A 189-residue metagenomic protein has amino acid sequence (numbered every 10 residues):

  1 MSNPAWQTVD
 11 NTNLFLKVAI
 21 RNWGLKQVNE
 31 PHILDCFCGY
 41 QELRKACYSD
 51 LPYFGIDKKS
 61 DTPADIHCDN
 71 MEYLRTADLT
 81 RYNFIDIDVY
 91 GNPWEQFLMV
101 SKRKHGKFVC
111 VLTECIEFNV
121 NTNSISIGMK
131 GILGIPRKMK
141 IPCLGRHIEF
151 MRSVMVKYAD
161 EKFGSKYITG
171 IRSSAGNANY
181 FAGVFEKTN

Functional and structural regions predicted by a protein language model:
M1-D50, K58-T62, N179-F181: S-adenosyl-L-methionine
H32, N83-F84, V109: Structural motif
F54: Conserved beta-strand positions in the Rossmann-like core of class I SAM-dependent methyltransferases
K58-F84: S-adenosyl-L-methionine
P63-I66, N119-S124: Short, charged, surface-exposed secondary-structure boundary motifs
G91-K104: A short, conserved alpha-helix within the catalytic core of class I
K107-N121: Conserved beta-strand signature within the Rossmann-like core of class I S-adenosyl-L-methionine
G128-E186: A conserved mid-domain beta-alpha-beta active-site/ligand-binding segment of alpha/beta enzyme cores
